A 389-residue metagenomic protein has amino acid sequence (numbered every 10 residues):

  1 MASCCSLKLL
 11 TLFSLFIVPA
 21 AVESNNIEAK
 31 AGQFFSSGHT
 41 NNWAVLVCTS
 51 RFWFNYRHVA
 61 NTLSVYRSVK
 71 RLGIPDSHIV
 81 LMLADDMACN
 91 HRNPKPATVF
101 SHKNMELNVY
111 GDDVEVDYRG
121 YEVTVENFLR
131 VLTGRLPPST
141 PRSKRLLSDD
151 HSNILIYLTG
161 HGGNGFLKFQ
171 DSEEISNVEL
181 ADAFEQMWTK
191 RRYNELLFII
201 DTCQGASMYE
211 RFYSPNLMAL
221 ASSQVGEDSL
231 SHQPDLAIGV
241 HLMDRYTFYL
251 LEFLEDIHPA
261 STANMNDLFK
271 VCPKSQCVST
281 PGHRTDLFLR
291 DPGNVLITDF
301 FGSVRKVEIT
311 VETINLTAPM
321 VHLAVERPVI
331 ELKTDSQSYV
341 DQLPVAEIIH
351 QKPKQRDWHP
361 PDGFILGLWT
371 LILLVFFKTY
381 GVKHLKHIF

Functional and structural regions predicted by a protein language model:
S3-F389: Cysteine endopeptidase catalytic domains of the caspase/legumain-like
